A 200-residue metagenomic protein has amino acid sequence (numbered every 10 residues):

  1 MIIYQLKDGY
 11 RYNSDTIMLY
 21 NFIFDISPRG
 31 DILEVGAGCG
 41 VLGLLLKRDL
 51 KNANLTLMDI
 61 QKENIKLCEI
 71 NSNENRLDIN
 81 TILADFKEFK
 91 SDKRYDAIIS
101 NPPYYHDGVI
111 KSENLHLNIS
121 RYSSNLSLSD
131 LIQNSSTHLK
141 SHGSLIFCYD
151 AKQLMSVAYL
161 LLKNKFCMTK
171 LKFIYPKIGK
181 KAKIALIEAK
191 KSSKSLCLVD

Functional and structural regions predicted by a protein language model:
M1-I26: S-adenosyl-L-methionine
I2-Q5, Y12, L126-E188: Conserved Class I SAM-dependent methyltransferase catalytic core
L19, N101, L131, A189: Residue-level signal for inorganic ion chemistry
N21-S91, A97-S100, H106-G108: Conserved SAM/SAH cofactor-binding pocket of Class I
E69-I70, I110-S112, A158-L161: Short amphipathic alpha-helical segments
P103-D130: Mobile active-site "lid"/loop adjacent to the S-adenosyl-L-methionine
I184-S195, D200: C-terminal lobe and adjacent flexible extensions of AdoMet/dcAdoMet transferase-like proteins
